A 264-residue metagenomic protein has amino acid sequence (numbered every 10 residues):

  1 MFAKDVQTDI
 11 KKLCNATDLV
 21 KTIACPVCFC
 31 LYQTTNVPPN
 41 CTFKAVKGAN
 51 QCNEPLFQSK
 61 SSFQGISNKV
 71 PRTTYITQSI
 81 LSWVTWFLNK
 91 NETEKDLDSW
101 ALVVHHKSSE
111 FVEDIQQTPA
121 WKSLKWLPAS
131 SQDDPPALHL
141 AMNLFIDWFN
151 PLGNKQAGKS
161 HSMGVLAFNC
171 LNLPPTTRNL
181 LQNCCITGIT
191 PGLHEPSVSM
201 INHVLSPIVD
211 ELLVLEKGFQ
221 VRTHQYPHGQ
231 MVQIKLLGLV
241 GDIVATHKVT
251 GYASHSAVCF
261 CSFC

Functional and structural regions predicted by a protein language model:
F2-C264: Domain-level cores of phosphate- or acyl-group-handling catalytic modules
